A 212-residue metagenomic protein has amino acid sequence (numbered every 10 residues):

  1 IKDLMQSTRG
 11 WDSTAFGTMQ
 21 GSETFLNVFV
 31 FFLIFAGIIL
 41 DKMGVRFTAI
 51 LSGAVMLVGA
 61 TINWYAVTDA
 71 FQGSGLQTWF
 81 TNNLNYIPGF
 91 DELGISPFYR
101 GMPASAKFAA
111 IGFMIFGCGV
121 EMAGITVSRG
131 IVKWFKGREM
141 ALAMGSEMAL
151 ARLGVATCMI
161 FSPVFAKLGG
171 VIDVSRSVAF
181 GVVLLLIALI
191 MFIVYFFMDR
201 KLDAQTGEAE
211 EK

Functional and structural regions predicted by a protein language model:
I1-A15: Short amphipathic helix-loop junctions that connect adjacent transmembrane helices in Major Facilitator Superfamily/SLC
G21-I38: Central cavity-lining transmembrane alpha-helices of secondary-active solute carriers, predominantly the Major
D41-G53: Cytoplasmic membrane-interface "Motif A"-like loop-to-helix N-cap segments of 12-TM Major Facilitator Superfamily
A54-G101: C-terminal ends and interior cores of transmembrane alpha-helices in multi-pass membrane transporters/permeases
G75-F80, F196-K212: Flexible cytoplasmic inter-helical loops of multi-pass small-molecule transporters
A106-L150: Cytoplasmic helix-loop-helix junction between adjacent transmembrane helices in 12-TM secondary transporters
A141-A166: Glycine-rich segments within core transmembrane alpha-helices of 12-TM secondary carriers
S175-Y195: Symmetry-related core transmembrane helices of the 12-TM Major Facilitator Superfamily/SLC fold
